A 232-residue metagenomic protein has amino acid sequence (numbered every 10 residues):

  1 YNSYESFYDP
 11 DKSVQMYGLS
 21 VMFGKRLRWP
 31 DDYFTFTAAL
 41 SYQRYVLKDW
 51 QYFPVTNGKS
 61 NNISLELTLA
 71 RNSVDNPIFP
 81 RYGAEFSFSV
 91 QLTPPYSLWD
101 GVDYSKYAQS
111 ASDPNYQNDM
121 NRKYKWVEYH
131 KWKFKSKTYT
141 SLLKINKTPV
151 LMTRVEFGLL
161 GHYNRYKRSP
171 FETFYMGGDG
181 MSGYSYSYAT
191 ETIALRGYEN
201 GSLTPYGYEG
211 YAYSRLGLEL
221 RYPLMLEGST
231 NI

Functional and structural regions predicted by a protein language model:
Y1, S64, G83-I232: C-terminal transmembrane beta-barrel domains of outer membrane proteins
Y1-E85, I193-G197, G207, S229: Gram-negative/organellar outer-membrane beta-barrel architecture
